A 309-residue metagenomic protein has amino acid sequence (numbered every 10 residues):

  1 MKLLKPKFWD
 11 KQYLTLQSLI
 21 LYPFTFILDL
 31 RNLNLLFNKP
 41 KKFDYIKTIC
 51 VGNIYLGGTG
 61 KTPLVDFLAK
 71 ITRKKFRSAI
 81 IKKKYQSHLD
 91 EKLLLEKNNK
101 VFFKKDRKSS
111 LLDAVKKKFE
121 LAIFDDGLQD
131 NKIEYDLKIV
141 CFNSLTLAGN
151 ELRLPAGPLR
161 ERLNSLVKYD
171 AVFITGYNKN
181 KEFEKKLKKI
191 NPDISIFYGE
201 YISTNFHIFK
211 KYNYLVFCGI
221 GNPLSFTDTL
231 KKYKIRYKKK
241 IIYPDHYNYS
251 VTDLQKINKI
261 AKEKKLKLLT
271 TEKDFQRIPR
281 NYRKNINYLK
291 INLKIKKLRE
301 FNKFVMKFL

Functional and structural regions predicted by a protein language model:
K2-K47: A transmembrane-helix-recognition feature enriched in membrane-embedded lipid enzymes and envelope glyco-/phospholipid
I27, T62, L95, D125 (+3 more regions): Residue-level signal for inorganic ion chemistry
L33-S87: Walker A (P-loop) phosphate-binding motif
A79, I139-F142, L166-G176, I190 (+5 more regions): Conserved beta-strand/loop subsegment of P-loop NTPase cores
Q86-N191: Phosphate/Mg2+-binding loops and adjacent switch elements in nucleotide/diphosphate-handling enzyme cores
F209-V251: Redox- and metal-dependent alpha/beta enzyme cores, enriched for Fe-S-associated oxidoreductases and cofactor-handling
P244-Y247, K284-L309: Short, flexible loop segments at boundaries between secondary-structure elements
N248-L266, K273-F275: A short, acidic, amphipathic alpha-helical segment used as a generic capping/interface helix at domain edges
